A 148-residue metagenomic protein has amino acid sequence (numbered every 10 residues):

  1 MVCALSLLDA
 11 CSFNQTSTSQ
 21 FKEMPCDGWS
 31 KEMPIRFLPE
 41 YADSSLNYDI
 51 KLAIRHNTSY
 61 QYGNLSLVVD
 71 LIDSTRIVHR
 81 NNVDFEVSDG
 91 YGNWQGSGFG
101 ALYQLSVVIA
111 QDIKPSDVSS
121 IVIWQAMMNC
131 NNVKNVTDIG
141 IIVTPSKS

Functional and structural regions predicted by a protein language model:
L7-A10: C-terminal motif of bacterial Sec signal peptides marking the signal peptidase cleavage site
S12-Q15: Bacterial signal peptide processing site
Q20-E40: Post-signal peptide N-terminal segment of mature Sec-exported envelope proteins
R36-I54, G63: Contiguous beta-strand segments within globular domains
S44-L52, Q111-M128: Noncatalytic modules at the cell exterior or secretory-pathway interfaces, chiefly beta-strand-rich lectin/adhesion
H56-S59, Y103-L105, Q125-K134: Short acidic/polar inter-strand loop motif in beta-rich domains
Q61-L67, N135-D138: Short coil-to-beta strand junction motifs in C2/discoidin
N82-D112: An anionic, turn-rich surface loop/hairpin at beta-sheet edges that serves as a generic interaction/coordination patch
